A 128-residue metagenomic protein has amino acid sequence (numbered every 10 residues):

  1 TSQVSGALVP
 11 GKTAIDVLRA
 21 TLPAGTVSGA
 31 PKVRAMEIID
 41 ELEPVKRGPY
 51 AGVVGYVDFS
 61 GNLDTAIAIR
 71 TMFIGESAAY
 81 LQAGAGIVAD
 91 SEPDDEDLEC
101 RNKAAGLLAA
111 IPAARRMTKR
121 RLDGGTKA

Functional and structural regions predicted by a protein language model:
T1-A128: Conserved hydrophobic core element of enzyme catalytic domains
